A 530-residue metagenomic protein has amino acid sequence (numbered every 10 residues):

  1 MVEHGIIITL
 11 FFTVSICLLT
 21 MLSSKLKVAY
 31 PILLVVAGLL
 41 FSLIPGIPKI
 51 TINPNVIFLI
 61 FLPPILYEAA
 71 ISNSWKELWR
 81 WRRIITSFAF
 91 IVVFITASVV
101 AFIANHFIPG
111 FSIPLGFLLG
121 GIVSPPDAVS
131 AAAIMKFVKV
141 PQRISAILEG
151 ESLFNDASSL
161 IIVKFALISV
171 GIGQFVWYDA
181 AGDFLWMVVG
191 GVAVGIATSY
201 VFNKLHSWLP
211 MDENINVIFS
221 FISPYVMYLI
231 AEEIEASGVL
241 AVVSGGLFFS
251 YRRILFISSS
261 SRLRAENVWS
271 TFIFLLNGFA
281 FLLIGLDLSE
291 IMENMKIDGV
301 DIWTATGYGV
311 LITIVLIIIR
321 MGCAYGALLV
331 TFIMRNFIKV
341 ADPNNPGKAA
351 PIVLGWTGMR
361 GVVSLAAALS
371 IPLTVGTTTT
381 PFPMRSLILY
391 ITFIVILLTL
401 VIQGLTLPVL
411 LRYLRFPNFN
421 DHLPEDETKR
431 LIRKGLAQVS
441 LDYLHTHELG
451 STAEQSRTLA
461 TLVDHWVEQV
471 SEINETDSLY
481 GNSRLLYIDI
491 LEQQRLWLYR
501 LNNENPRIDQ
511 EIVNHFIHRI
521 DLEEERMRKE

Functional and structural regions predicted by a protein language model:
M1-E425, E504, Q510-R519, E523-E530: Transmembrane helical cores of multi-pass secondary ion antiporters/exchangers
N420-E530: Cytosolic C-terminal regulatory domains/tails of membrane transporters and channels
